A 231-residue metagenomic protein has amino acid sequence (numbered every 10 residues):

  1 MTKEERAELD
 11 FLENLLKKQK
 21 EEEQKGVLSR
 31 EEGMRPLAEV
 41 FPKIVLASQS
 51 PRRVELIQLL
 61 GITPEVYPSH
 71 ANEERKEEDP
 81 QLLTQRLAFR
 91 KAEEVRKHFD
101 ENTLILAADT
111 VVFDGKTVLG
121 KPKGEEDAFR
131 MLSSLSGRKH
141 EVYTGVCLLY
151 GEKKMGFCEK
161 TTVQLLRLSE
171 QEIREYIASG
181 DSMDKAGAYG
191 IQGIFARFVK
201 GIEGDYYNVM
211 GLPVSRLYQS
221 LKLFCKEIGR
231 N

Functional and structural regions predicted by a protein language model:
K3-K20: Short linear clamp-binding motif
E4, R52, L168-Q171: Cytosolic histidine kinase catalytic core of two-component systems
R30-G33, V40-V45, V66, D79-N231: Anionic-ligand binding patches
G33-I62: N-terminal beta1-alpha1 ligand-phosphate binding loop
E55-L59, K76-E77, H98: Short loop/helix-cap segments at secondary-structure boundaries that form the rim of catalytic
E65-E73: A short beta-strand-loop structural module common to alpha/beta enzyme folds
